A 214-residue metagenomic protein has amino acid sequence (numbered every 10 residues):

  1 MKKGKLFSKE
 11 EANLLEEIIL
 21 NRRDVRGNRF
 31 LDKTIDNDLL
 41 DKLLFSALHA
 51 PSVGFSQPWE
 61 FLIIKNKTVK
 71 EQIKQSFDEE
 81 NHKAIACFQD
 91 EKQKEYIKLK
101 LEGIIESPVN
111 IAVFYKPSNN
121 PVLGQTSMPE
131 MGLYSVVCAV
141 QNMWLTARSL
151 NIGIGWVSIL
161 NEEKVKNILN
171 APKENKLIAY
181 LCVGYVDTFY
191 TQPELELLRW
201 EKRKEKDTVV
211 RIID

Functional and structural regions predicted by a protein language model:
K2-N21, K98, A179-D214: C-terminal helix-cap and adjacent tail motif
V25-A50: An N-terminal domain-cap segment
F45, P51, Q57-F61: Short beta-strand segments
A47-L48, I111, P121-I168: Small-aliphatic-rich amphipathic alpha-helix that forms the alpha element of a beta-alpha
Q57-V136: Glycine/small-residue-rich phosphate/adenosyl-binding loop
S107-V109, L150-I152, L177-A179: Generic beta-strand structural signal
P117, L160-E162, A179: Residue-level "edge-of-site" marker
V165-I178: Short, electropositive alpha-helical surface patch
